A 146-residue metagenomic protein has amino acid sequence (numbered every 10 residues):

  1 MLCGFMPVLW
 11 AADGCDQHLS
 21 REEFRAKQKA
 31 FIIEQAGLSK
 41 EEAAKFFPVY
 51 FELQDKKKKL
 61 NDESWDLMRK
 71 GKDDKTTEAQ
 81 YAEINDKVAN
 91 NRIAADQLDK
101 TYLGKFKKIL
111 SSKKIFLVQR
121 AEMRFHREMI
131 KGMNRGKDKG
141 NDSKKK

Functional and structural regions predicted by a protein language model:
M1-L2: Sec-dependent N-terminal signal peptides
F5-D13: Sec/Tat signal peptide C-region and signal peptidase I cleavage site
F5-M6, G37, M133-G136: Generic low-polarity alpha-helical segments
D13-A30: Short N-terminal segments immediately surrounding and downstream of signal-peptide cleavage
H18, D96-K146: Amphipathic, charged alpha-helical segments and their helix-to-coil junctions in extracytoplasmic/peripheral assemblies
Q28-I109: Amphipathic alpha-helical segments
